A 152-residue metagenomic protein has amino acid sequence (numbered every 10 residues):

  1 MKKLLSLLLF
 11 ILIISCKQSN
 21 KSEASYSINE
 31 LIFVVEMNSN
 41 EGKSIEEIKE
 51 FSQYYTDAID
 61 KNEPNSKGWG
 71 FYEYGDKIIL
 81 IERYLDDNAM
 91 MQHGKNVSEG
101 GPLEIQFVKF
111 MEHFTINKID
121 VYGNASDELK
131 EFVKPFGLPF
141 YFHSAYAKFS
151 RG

Functional and structural regions predicted by a protein language model:
L4-I13: Sec-dependent N-terminal signal peptides
C16-I78, L85-K95, E112-G152: Short S/T/G/P-rich N-terminal loop/turn motif that feeds into the first structured element of a domain
Q92, S98-F110: Mid-chain, well-packed structural core segment of small domains
